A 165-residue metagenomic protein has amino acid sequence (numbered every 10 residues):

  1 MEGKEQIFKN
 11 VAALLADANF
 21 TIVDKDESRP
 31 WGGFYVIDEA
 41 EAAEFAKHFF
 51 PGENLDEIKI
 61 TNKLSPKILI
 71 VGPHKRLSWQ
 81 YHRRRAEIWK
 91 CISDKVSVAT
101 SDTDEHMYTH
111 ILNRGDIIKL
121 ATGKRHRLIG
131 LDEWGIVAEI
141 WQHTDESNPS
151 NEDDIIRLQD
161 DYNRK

Functional and structural regions predicted by a protein language model:
M1-L64, H110, I156-R157, D161-K165: A short, N-terminal "cap"/entry segment at the start of jelly-roll beta-barrel domains of the cupin/DSBH fold
G52, K67-R85: Conserved short histidine dyad/triad with adjacent acidic residue
L64, R84, T122-K124: Short, surface-exposed coil-to-beta transition loops
P66-I70, I88, T109, I117-K119 (+1 more regions): Conserved hydrophobic/aromatic beta-strand scaffold that supports enzyme active sites
G72-P73, R83-T103: Glycine- and acidic-residue-biased ligand/ion/polar-headgroup-sensing regions
L77-Q80, W89, V98-A99, K119-L120 (+3 more regions): Short beta-strand His + acidic residue motifs that chelate non-heme Fe in jelly-roll/DSBH and cupin folds
D102-R125: Short acidic-glycine-tyrosine-enriched beta hairpin
R127-K165: Double-stranded beta-helix
